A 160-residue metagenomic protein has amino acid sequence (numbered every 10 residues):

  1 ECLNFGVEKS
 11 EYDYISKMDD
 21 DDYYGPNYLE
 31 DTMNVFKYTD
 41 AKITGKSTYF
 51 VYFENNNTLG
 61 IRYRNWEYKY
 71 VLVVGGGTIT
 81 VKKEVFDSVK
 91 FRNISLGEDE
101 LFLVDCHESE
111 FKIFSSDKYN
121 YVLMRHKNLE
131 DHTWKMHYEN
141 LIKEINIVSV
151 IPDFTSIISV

Functional and structural regions predicted by a protein language model:
C2, V7-E8, S16-M18, P26-N93: Conserved catalytic core of nucleotide-sugar-dependent glycosyltransferases
D19-D22, E98-D99: Acidic active-site catalytic centers that drive phospho-/nucleotidyl reactions and related ester hydrolyses
Y23, Y49-Y52, Y121, N128-L129: Surface-exposed, flexible loop/turn segments at secondary-structure boundaries
Y23-P26, L103: A generic signature of intrinsically disordered, low-complexity regions enriched in glycine/proline and charged/polar
S88-V160: C-terminal catalytic/acceptor-binding lobe
